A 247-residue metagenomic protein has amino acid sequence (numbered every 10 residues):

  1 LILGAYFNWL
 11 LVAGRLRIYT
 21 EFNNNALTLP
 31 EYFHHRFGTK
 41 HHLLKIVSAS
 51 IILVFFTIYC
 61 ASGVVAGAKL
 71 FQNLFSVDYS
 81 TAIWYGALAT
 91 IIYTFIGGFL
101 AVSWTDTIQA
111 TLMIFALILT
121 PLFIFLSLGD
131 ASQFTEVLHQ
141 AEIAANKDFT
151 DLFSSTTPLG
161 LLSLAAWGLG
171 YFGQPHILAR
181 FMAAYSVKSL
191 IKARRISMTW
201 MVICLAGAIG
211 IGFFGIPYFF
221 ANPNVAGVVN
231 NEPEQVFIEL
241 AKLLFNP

Functional and structural regions predicted by a protein language model:
L1, G63, T81-Y85, L100-L112 (+1 more regions): Hydrophobic alpha-helical membrane segments of integral membrane proteins
L1, H34, D78, T111-P247: Loop-to-helix junctions at membrane interfaces in multi-pass transport proteins
I2-T94, A166-G170, I216: Helix-loop-helix module between adjacent transmembrane segments
E21-L29, T39-I46, F95, F99 (+5 more regions): Juxtamembrane loop-helix boundary motifs flanking transmembrane segments in multi-pass membrane proteins
H41-S48, Y79, I83, T105 (+3 more regions): Membrane-interface helix-boundary signature
A49, F56, W84-A87, T107-A110 (+3 more regions): Residues within membrane-spanning alpha-helices of integral membrane proteins, especially the hydrophobic core/packing
S50, A82, T94-G98, S103 (+3 more regions): Transmembrane-helix signature of 12-pass secondary carriers
A68-L74, L88-A110, R180-S186: Membrane-water interface regions at transmembrane-helix termini and the short interhelical loops of multi-pass membrane
